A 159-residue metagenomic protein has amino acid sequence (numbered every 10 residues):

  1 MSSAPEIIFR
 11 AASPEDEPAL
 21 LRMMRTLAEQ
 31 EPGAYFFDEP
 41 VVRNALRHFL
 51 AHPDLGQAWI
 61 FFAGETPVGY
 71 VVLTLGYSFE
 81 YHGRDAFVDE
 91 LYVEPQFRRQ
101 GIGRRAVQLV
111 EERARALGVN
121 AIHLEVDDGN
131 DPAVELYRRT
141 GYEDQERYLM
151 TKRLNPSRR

Functional and structural regions predicted by a protein language model:
I8-R22: A short beta-loop-alpha structural element at the N-terminal edge of CoA-dependent acyl/N-acetyltransferase catalytic
L21, A28-R47: Conserved GNAT-fold acetyl-CoA-binding loop/helix
H48-I60, F87: A short helix-loop-beta-strand connector motif used in the catalytic cores of GNAT acetyltransferases and, in some
G56-G69, E94: Conserved beta-hairpin
F61, R99-R104, A114: Glycine-rich acyl-CoA binding loop
L73-E80: A conserved beta-strand-loop-helix scaffold within acyl/acetyltransferase catalytic domains
L91-R98: A short, internal acetyl-CoA/4′-phosphopantetheine-binding micro-motif in the GNAT/acyltransferase core
R104, Q108, A116, D128-E146 (+1 more regions): Conserved active-site alpha-helix within GNAT-family acetyltransferase domains
